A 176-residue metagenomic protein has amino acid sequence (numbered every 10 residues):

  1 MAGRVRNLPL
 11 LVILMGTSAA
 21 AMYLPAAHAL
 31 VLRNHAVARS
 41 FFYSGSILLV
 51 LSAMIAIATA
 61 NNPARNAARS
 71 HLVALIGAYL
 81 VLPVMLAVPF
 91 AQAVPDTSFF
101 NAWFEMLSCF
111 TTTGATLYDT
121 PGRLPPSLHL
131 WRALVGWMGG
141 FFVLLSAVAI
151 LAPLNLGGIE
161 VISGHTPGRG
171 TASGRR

Functional and structural regions predicted by a protein language model:
M1-R176: Membrane-proximal intracellular helices of multi-pass ion channels
